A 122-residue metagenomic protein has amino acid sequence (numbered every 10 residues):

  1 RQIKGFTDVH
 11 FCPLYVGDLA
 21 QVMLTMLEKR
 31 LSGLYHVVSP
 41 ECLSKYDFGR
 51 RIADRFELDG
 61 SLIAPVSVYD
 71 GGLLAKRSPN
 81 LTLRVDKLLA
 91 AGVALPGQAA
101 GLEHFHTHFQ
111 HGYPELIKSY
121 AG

Functional and structural regions predicted by a protein language model:
K4-T25: Substrate-positioning beta->alpha
F11-L14, L43, L83, V93-P96: Residue-level signal for the nucleotide or nucleotide-sugar donor/cofactor binding architecture
F11-P13, V68-L74, E103: A short acidic, often aromatic-flanked loop/helix-cap motif at beta-alpha or helix-coil junctions that lines enzyme
V22, K29-L74, Y113-G122: Mid/C-terminal beta-alpha module of Rossmann-like enzyme folds, strongest in SDR-family dehydrogenases/epimerases
Y69-L89, L95, G122: A hydrophobic C-terminal alpha-helical subdomain
Q98-G122: Amphipathic terminal alpha-helices
